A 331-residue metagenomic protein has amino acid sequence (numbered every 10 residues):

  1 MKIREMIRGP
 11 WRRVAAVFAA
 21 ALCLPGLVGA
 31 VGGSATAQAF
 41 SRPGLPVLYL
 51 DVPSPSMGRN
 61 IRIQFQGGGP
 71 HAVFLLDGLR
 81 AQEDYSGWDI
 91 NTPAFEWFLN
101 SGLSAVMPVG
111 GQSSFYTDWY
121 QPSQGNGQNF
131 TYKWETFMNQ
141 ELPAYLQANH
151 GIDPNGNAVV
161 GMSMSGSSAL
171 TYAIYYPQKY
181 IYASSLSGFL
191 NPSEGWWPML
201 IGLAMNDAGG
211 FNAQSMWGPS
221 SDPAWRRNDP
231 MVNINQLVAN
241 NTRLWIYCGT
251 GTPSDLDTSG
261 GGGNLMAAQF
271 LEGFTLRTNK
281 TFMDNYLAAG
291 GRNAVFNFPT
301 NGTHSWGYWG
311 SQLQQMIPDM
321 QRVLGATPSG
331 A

Functional and structural regions predicted by a protein language model:
M1-G9: N-terminal secretory signal peptides that target proteins for export/translocation
M6-I7, L24-V31: Intrinsically disordered, low-complexity segments enriched in small/polar residues
R12-A20, L27, S34-A331: Non-catalytic cap/lid and distal C-terminal segments of serine-dependent acyl enzymes
